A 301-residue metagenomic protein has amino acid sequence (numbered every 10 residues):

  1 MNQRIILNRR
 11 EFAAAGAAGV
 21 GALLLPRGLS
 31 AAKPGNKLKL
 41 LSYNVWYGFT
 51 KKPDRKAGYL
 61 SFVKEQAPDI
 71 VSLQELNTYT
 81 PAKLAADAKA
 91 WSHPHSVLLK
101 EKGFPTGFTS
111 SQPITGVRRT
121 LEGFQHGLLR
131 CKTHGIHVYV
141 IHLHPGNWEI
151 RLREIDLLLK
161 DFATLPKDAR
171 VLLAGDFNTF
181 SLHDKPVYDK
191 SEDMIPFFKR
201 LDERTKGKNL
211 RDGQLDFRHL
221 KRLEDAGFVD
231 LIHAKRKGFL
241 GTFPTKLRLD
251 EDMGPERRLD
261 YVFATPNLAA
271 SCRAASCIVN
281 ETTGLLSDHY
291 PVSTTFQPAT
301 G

Functional and structural regions predicted by a protein language model:
I6-R9, A14-A18, L24, L29-D87 (+1 more regions): N-terminal, active-site-proximal structural segment of metallo-dependent hydrolase catalytic domains
L38-V45, Y59-P81, V138, L158-Y188 (+4 more regions): Active-site beta-strand/loop signature of hydrolases that rely on acidic residues for catalysis
R55, Y59, T80, L84 (+3 more regions): Stable alpha-helical elements in mature extracytoplasmic
L73-R153: Structured beta-strand-rich core segments of catalytic domains in phosphoester-bond hydrolases
G103-G116, L223-E224, G254-A270: Conserved beta strand-loop-helix elements of the APE1-like EEP
G103-T106, F124-R130, E256-Y261, D288-S293: Short hydrophobic/aromatic beta-strand or adjacent loop that forms the aromatic wall/cage of a ligand/substrate-binding
T109-S111, L129-H134, T265-P266, S287 (+1 more regions): Active-site beta-strand termini and strand-to-loop segments that position acidic
D156-P255, L259: Metal-dependent phosphoesterases centered on the DNase I-like endonuclease/exonuclease/phosphatase
